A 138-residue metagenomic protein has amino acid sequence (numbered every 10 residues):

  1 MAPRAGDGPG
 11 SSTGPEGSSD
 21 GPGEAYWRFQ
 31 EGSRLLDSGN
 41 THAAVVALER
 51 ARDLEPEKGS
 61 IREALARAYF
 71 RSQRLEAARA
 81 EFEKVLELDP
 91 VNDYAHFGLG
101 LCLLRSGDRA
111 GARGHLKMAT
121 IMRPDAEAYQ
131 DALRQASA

Functional and structural regions predicted by a protein language model:
M1-G23: Long, contiguous interaction/recruitment modules in multidomain scaffold/adaptor proteins
S19, R50-D53, E83-E87, M118-I121: Conserved structural position within tetratricopeptide repeats
G21-L54: Alpha-helical segment of the N-proximal tetratricopeptide repeat
S38-A47, S72-K84, S106-M118: Structural signature of tandem alpha-helical TPR/SEL1-like repeats, specifically the intra-repeat loop/turn
